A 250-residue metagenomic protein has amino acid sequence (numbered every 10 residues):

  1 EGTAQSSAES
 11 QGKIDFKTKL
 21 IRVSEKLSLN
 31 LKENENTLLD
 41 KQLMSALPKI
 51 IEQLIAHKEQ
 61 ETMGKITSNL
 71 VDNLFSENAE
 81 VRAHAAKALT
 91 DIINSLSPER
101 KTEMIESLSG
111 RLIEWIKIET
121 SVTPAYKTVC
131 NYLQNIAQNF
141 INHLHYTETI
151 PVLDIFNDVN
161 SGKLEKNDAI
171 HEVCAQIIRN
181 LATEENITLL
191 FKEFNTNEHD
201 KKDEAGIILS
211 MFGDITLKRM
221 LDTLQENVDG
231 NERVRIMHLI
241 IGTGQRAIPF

Functional and structural regions predicted by a protein language model:
E1-N186: Extended amphipathic alpha-helical repeat scaffolds
M44-L47, V129-L133, L164-H171, E184-E185 (+4 more regions): Generic helix N-cap/helix-start motif at coil->alpha-helix transitions
P48, A86, L153, A175 (+4 more regions): Hydrophobic core positions within HEAT/HEAT-like alpha-solenoid repeats
E52, A56, F75, N94 (+8 more regions): Alpha-solenoid HEAT/Armadillo repeat architecture
K65, E103-S107, I207, I215 (+2 more regions): Short sequence/structural elements of tandem HEAT/ARM alpha-solenoid repeats
N73, I155-G162, L189-N197, I208 (+3 more regions): Alpha-solenoid HEAT/Armadillo-like helical repeat scaffolds in large eukaryotic proteins
F75, S95, G110, E114-I118 (+5 more regions): Short alpha-helical interface elements
